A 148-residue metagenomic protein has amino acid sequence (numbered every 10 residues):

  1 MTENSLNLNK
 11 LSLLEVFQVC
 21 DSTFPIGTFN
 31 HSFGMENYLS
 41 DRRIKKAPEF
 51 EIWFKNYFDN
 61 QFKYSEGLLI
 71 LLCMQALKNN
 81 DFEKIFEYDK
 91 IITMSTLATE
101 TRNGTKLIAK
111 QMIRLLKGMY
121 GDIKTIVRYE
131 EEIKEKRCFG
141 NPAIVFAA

Functional and structural regions predicted by a protein language model:
M1-L14: Charged, compositionally biased N-terminal leader segments and the immediate start of the first structured element
N7-K10, C20, N79, F139-G140: Low-complexity, intrinsically disordered regions enriched in charged/polar residues
L13, F17-S22, S95-E100: Extended, non-catalytic structural segments that build the interaction scaffolds of large macromolecular assemblies
V16-F82: Glycine/small-residue-rich interface belts in oligomeric ring/scaffold proteins and their assembly partners
G67, F82-A148: Internal, conserved structured core segments that host functional sites
